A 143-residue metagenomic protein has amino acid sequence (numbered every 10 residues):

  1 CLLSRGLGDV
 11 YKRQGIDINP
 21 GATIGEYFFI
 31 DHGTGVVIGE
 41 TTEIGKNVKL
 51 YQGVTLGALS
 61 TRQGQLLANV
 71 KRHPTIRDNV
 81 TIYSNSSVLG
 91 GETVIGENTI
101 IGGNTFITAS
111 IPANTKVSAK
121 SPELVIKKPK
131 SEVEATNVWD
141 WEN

Functional and structural regions predicted by a protein language model:
C1-Y11: Single conserved hydrophobic/aromatic residue that forms the stacking wall/gate of nucleotide- or nucleobase-binding
Q14, P20, G25-E26, D31-E40 (+11 more regions): Left-handed beta-helix
Q65-R72: Regulatory activation segment
P129-K130: Flexible glycine/proline-rich, aromatic-decorated loop/lid segments
E142-N143: Long, amphipathic alpha-helical stalk/connector segments used for oligomerization, subunit docking, or mechanical
